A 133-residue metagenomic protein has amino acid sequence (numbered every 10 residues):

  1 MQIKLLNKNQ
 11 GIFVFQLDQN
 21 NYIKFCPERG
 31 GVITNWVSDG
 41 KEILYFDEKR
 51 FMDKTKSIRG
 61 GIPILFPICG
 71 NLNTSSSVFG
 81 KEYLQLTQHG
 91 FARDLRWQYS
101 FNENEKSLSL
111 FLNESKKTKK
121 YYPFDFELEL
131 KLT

Functional and structural regions predicted by a protein language model:
M1-T133: Surface-exposed acidic/polar loop and edge beta-strand patches at domain peripheries
